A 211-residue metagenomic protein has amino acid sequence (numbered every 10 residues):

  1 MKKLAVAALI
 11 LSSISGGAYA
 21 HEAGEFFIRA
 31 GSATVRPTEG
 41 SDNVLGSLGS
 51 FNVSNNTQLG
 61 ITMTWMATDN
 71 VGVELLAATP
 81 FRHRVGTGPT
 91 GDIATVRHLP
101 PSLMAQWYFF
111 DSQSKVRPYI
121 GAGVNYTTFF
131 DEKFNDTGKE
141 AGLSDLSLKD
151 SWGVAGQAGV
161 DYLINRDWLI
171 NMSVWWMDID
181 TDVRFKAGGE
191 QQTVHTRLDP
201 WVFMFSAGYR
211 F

Functional and structural regions predicted by a protein language model:
M1-G24: Cleavable N-terminal export/targeting peptides
A23-E25, S32-T38, T62-D136, P200-F211: Gram-negative (and chloroplast) outer-membrane scaffold detector with strong preference for beta-barrel transmembrane
R29-L59: N-terminal targeting signals for Sec/Tat export/insertion, comprising classic cleavable signal peptides
E39-G49, D131-S147, T181-H195: Solvent-exposed loop segments that connect transmembrane elements
G49-N55, T90-H98, A141-D150, Q192-D199: Replace "Gram-negative outer membrane beta-barrel proteins" with "bacterial and organellar outer membrane beta-barrel
T62-T64, D161, L169-N171: Short, conserved structural micro-motifs that define repeat-unit consensus positions and nucleotide-binding loops
R82-R84, T95, N165-F211: Predominantly the C-terminal beta-signal and adjacent terminal strand-loop region of outer-membrane beta-barrel
S102-M104, W152, Q157-D161: Transmembrane beta-barrel strand/turn architecture of Gram-negative outer membrane proteins
